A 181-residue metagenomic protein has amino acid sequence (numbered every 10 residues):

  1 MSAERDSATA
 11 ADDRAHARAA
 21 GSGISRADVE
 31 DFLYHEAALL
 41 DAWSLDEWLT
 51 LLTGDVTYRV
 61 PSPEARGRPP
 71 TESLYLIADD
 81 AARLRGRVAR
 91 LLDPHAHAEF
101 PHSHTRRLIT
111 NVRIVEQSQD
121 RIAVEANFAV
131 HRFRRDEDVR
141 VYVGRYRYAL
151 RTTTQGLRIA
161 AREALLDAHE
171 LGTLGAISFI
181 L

Functional and structural regions predicted by a protein language model:
M1-A42, T50-G54: Short, low-complexity N-terminal intrinsically disordered segments enriched in polar/charged residues
S2-A10, R106, R113-L181: A beta-strand edge to alpha-helix "cap/lid" segment located at domain peripheries
G21-I24, E72, R134, D138: Conserved aromatic-histidine-acidic binding/catalytic patches
A27-D31, Y75, A82, V141: A generic "alpha-helical surface" signal
E36-A38, H95-H102, R134-E137: Short helix-to-loop capping/linker segments positioned immediately adjacent to catalytic or ligand/cofactor-binding
G54-E125: A solvent-exposed, acidic/Ser-Thr-rich amphipathic alpha-helical stretch
